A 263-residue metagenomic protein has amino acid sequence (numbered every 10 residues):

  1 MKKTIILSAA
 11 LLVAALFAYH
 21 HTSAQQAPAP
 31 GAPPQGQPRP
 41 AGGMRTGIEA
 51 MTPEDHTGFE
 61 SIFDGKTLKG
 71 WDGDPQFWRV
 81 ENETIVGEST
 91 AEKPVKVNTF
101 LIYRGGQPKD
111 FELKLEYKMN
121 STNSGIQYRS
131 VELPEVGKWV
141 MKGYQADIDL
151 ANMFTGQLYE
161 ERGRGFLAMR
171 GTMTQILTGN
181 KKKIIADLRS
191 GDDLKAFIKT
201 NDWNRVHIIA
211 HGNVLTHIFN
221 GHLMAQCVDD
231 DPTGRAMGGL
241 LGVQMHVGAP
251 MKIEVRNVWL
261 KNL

Functional and structural regions predicted by a protein language model:
M1-T4: Positively charged n-region of N-terminal signal peptides that target proteins for export
I6-L7, E49: Residues marking helix boundaries in flexible regions
S8-L16: Bacterial N-terminal signal peptides
T22-L263: Carbohydrate-interacting regions of secretory-pathway proteins
